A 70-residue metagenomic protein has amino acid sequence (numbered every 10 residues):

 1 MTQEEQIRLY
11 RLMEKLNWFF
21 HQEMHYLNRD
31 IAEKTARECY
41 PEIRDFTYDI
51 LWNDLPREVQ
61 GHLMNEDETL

Functional and structural regions predicted by a protein language model:
M1-I7, G61-L70: Terminal, compositionally biased segments
M1-R29: N-terminal acidic leader/helix
W18, Q22, Y26-E68: Short, charge-rich amphipathic interface segments used for partner binding and complex assembly
